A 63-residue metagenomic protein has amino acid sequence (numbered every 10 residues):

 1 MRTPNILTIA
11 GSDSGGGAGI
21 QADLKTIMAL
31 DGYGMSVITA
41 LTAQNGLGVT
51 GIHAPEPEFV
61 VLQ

Functional and structural regions predicted by a protein language model:
M1-Q63: Small-residue (G/A/S/T)-rich helix-start motifs and N-terminal tracts that mark the onset
